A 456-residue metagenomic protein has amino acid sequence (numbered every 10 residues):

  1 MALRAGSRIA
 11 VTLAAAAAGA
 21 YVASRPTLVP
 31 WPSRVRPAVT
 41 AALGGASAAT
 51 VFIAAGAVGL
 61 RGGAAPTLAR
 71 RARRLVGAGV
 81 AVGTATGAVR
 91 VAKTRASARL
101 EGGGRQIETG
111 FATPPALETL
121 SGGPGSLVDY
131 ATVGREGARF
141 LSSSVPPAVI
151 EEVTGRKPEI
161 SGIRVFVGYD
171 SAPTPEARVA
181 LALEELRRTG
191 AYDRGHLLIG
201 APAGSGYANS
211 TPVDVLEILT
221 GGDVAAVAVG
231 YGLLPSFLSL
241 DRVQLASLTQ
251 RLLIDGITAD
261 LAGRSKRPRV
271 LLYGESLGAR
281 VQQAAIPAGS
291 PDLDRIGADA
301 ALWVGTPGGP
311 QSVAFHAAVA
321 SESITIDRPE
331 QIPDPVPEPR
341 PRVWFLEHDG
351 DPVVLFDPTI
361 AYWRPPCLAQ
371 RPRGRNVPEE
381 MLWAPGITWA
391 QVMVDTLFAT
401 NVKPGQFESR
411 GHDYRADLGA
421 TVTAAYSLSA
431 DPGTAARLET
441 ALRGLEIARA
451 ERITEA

Functional and structural regions predicted by a protein language model:
M1-P268, A288-A456: C-terminal His-loop and adjacent cap/lid subdomain of alpha/beta-hydrolase
L272-A279: Gly/Ala-rich beta-loop-alpha elbow adjacent to hydrolase catalytic centers
